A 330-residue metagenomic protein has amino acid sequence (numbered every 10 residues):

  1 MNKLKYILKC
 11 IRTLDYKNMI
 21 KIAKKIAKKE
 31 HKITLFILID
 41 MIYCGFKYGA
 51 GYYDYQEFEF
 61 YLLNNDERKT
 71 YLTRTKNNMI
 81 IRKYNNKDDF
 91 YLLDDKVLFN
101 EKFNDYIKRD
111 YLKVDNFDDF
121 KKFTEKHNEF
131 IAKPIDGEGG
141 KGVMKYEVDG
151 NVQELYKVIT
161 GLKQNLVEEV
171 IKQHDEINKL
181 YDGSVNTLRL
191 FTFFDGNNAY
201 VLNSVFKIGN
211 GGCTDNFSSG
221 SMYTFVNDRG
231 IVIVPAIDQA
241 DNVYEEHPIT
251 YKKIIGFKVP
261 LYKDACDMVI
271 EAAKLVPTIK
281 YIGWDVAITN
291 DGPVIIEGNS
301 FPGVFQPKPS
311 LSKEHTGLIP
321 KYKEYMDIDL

Functional and structural regions predicted by a protein language model:
C10-K122, K126, V269: Conserved N-proximal alpha/beta basic substrate-recognition cap immediately N-terminal to, or forming the N-lobe
V97, F117-F120, G140-M144, D149 (+1 more regions): Domain-scale recognition of functional cores that engage charged ligands
R109-D110, F130-L155: Glycine-rich phosphate-binding loop of ATP-grasp-fold ATP-dependent ligases
N128, V148-D238: Phosphate-binding site of ATP-dependent enzymes
D136, E169-I171, T192-F194, I208 (+2 more regions): Short, flexible loop/turn elements at secondary-structure junctions
D136-G137, Y181-V185, T278-I279: A short catalytic or substrate-binding loop motif that flags glycine-/basic-rich loops and adjacent residues that bind
I231-K253: Conserved catalytic alpha/beta cores of large enzymes that bind or transform nucleotide phosphates and polynucleotides
E245-I270, K274-Y281, I288-L330: C-terminal active-site "lid" helix and adjoining low-complexity regulatory extension at the edge of ATP-using catalytic
